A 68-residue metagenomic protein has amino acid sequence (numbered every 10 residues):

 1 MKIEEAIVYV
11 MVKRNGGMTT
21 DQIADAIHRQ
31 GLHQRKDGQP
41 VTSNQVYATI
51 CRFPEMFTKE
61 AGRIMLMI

Functional and structural regions predicted by a protein language model:
M1-E4, M18-D21, A26-I68: Charged low-complexity interaction tracts in eukaryotic proteins
V12-N15: Short helix-capping/hinge SLiMs at alpha-helix to coil transitions
